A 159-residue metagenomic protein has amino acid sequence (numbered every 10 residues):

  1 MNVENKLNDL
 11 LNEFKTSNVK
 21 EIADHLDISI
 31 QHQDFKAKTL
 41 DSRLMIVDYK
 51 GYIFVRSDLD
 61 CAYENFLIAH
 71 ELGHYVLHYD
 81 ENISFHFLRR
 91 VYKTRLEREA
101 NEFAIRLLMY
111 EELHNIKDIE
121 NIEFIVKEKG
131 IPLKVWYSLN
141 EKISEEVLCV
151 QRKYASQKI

Functional and structural regions predicted by a protein language model:
M1-I159: Active-site hotspot residues in diverse enzymes, especially metal/ion-binding acidic/histidine motifs
